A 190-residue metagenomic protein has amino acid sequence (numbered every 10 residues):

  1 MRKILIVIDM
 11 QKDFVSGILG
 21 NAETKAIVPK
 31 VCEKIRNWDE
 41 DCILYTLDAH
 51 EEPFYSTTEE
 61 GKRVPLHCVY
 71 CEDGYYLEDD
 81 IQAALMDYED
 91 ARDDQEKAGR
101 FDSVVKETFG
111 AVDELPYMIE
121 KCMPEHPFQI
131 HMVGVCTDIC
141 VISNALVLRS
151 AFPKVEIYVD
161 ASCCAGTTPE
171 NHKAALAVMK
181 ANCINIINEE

Functional and structural regions predicted by a protein language model:
M1-R100, P124-F128, K154-Y158, T167 (+2 more regions): Active-site acidic carboxylates
S103-S143, A165-E190: Conserved N-terminal glycine/acidic-rich loop preference
R149: Gly/Ala-rich phosphate-binding loop of Rossmann-like dinucleotide-binding domains, activating on the conserved
